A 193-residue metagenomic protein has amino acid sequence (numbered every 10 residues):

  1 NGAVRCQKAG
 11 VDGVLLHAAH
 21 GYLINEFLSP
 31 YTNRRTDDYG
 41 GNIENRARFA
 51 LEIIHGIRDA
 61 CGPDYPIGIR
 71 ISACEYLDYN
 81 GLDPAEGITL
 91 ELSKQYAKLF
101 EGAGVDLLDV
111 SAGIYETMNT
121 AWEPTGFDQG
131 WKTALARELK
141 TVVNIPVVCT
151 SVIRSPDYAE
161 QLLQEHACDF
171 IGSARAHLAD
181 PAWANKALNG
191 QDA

Functional and structural regions predicted by a protein language model:
N1-A193: Flavin-dependent oxidoreductase catalytic cores
